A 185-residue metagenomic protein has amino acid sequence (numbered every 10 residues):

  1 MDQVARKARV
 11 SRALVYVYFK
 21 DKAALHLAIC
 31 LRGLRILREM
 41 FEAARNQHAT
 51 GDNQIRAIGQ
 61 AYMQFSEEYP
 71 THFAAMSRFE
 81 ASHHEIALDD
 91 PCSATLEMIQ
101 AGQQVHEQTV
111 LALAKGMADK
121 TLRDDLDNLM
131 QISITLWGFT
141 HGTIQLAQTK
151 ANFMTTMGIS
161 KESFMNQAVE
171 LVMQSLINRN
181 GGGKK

Functional and structural regions predicted by a protein language model:
M1-A24, A28: Helix-turn-helix
K7, A24-Q47, N53-Q64, A75 (+4 more regions): Alpha-helical structural segments
V17, R38, E42, M63-E67 (+5 more regions): Short amphipathic alpha-helical interface segments enriched in basic and hydrophobic/aromatic residues, used as
F19, A23, A44-H48, P91-L96 (+2 more regions): A short, mixed-charge helix-start or loop-turn motif at secondary-structure junctions
A44, H48, E80-A87, A147-A151: Secondary-structure edge/capping motif, primarily at the C-terminal ends of alpha-helices and the immediately following
D52-A74, M130-I134, E162, N166-Q174: Amphipathic alpha-helical segments that line or abut small-molecule/effector binding pockets and mediate allosteric
E68-L111, A118-L122, Q131, G158: Short secondary-structure transition hinges
A74, T95, M117-A168, N180-K185: Hydrophobic/aromatic-rich alpha-helical bundle segments in the mid-to-C-terminal region
